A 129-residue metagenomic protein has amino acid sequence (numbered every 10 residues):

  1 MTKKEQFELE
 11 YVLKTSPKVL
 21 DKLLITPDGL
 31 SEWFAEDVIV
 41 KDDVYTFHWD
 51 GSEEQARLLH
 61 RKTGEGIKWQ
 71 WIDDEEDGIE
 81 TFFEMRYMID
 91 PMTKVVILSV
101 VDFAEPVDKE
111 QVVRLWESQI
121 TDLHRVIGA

Functional and structural regions predicted by a protein language model:
M1-V38: Hydrophobic ligand-binding cavity/cleft-lining segments
K4-Q6, V44, G64-G66, M92-I97: A generic structural signal for beta-strand entry/edge sites
Q6-E8, S52-A56, G78-E84: Short, surface-exposed coil-to-beta transition loops
E8-K14, T46-H48, R57, R86-M88: Generic structural detector for well-ordered beta-strands
P17-K18, L59-G64, Y87-V96: A short, structured loop/turn motif at beta-sheet edges
L20-D21, L30, Y45, L58 (+4 more regions): Hydrophobic pocket/interface hotspot
D28-E75: Glycine-rich portal/gate segments that line the openings of hydrophobic small-molecule binding cavities
Q70-R125: Beta-strand/loop substructures that line and gate deep hydrophobic ligand-binding cavities in soluble
